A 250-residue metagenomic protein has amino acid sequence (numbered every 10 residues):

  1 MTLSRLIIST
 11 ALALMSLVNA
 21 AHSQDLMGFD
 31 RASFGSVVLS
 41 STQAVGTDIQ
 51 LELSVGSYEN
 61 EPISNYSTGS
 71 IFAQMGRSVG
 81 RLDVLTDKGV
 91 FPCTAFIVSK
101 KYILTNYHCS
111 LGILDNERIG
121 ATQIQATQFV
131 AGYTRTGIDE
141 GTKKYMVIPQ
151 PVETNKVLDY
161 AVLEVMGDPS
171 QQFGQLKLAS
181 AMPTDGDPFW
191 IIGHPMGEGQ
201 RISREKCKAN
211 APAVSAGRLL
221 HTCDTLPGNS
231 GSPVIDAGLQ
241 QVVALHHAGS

Functional and structural regions predicted by a protein language model:
M1-I8: Bacterial N-terminal signal peptides that target proteins for export
S9-L17: Bacterial N-terminal signal peptides
A21-I97: Protease-domain processing segments flanking chymotrypsin-fold serine proteases, especially trypsin-like
S57-P62, A73-V84, I97-K100, L104-R218 (+3 more regions): Serine endopeptidase catalytic core focused on the charge-relay Asp
G89-P92, L226-S230: Short, small/polar residue-rich loop motifs at catalytic or cofactor-binding pockets
V242: Glycine-rich acetyl-CoA-binding "A-motif" of GNAT/NAT acetyltransferases
G249-S250: Short, intrinsically disordered, charge-balanced linker/junction segments flanking boundaries in proteins
